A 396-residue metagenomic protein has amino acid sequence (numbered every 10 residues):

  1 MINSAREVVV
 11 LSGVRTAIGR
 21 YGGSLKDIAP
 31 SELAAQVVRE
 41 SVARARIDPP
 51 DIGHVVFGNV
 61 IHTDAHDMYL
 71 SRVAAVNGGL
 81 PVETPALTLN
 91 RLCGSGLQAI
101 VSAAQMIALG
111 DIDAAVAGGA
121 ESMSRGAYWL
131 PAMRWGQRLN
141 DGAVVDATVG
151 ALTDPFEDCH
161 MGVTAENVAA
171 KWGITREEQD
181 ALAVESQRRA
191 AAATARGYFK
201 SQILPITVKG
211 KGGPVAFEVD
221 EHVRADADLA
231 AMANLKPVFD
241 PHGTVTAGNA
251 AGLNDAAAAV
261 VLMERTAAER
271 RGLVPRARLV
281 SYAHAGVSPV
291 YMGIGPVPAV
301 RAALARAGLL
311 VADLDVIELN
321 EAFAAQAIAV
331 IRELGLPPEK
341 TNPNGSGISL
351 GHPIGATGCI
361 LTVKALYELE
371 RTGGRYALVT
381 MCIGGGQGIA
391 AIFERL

Functional and structural regions predicted by a protein language model:
M1-S31, E40, L229-I294, P298 (+4 more regions): Condensing-enzyme catalytic core mediating Claisen C-C bond formation in acyl metabolism
M1-V60, D64-A74, G78, P85 (+5 more regions): Conserved active-site "lid/cap" helical segment
R15-T16, K26-S31, A35-Q36, R44 (+3 more regions): N-terminal extracellular/periplasmic Venus flytrap/periplasmic-binding protein-like
N59-A114, P155-H160, D226-G252, E333-I360 (+2 more regions): Conserved catalytic cysteine-centered active-site region of acyl-thioester-dependent Claisen-condensing enzymes
N90-E121, A169-Y198, A259-T266, I331 (+2 more regions): Active-site-proximal alpha-helical scaffold in enzymes
D113-V168: Flexible glycine-/small-residue-enriched beta->alpha junction loops that bind anionic phosphate/pyrophosphate groups
V163-E166, F199-L204, K209-G210, V280-S349: Active-site pocket-lining segment
